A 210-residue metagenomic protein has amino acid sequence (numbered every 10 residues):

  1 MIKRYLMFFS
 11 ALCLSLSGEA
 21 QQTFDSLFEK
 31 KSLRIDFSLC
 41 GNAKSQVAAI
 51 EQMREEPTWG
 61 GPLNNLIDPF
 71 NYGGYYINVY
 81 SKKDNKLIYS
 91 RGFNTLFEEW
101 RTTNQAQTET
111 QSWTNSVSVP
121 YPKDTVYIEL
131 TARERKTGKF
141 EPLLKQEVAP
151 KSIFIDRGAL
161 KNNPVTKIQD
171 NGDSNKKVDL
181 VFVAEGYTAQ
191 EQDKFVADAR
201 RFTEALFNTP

Functional and structural regions predicted by a protein language model:
K3-F8: Sec-dependent signal peptide recognition, specifically the positively charged N-region followed immediately by
S10-E19: Hydrophobic h-region of N-terminal signal peptides that target proteins for export in Gram-negative bacteria
G18-S26: Sec-dependent signal peptide cleavage junction
E19, Y72, N175-V178: Sequence-level motif detector for i,i+2 pairs with an aromatic at +2
D25-G41, N162-N171, K176: Short, amphipathic alpha-helical segments
L27-I153: Beta-strand-enriched, solvent-exposed domains that form extended recognition/catalytic surfaces
I153-P210: Fold-level signature of zinc-dependent metallopeptidase catalytic domains
